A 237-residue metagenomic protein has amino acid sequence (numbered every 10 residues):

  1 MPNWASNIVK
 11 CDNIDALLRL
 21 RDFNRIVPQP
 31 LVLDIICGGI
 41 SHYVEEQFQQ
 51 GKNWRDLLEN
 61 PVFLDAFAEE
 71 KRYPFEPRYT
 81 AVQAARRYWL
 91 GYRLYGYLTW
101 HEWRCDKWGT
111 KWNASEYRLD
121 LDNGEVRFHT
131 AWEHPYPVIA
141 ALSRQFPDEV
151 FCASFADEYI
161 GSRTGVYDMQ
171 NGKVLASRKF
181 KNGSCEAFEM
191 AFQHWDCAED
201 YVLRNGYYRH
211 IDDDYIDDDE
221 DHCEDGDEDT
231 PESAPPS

Functional and structural regions predicted by a protein language model:
M1-S237: Intrinsic low-complexity, intrinsically disordered or marginally ordered coil/linker segments
